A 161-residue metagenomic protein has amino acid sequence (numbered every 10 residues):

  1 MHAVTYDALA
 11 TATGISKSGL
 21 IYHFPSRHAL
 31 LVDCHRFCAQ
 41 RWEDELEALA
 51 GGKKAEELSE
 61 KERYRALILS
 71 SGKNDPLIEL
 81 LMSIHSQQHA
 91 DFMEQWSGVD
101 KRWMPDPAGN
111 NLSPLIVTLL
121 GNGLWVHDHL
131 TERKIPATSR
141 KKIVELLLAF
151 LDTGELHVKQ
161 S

Functional and structural regions predicted by a protein language model:
M1-A29: Helix-turn-helix
H2-A3, E57, N110-P114: Alpha-helix N-cap/helix-initiation sites
T11, A29-V32, R36, Q40 (+5 more regions): Replace "anionic and nucleotidyl ligands
F24, L69-K73, S83-H89, G123-L124: Short helix-capping/turn signature of helix-turn-helix
D33, Q40-L77: Hydrophobic alpha-helical connector segments
A39-L46, M82-F92: An acidic intrinsically disordered interaction segment
L77-H85, T118: Amphipathic alpha-helical elements of HEAT/ARM-like alpha-solenoid repeat scaffolds that form extended
H89-S161: Hydrophobic/aromatic-rich alpha-helical bundle segments in the mid-to-C-terminal region
